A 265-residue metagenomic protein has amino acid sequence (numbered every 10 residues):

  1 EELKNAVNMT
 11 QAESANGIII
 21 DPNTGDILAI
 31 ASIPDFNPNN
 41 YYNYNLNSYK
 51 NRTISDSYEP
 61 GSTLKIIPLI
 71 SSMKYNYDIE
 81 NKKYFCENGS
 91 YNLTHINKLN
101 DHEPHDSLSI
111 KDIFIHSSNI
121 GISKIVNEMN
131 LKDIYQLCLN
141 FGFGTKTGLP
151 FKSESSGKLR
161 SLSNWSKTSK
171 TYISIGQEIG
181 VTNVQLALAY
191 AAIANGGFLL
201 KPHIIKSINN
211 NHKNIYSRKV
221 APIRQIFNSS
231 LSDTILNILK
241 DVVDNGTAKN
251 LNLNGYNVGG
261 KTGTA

Functional and structural regions predicted by a protein language model:
E1-A15: Conserved, well-ordered alpha-helix/loop/beta-strand core segments that scaffold catalytic motifs
A15-I18, P22-S62, I67-A265: Beta-lactam-recognizing serine transpeptidase/beta-lactamase-like catalytic domain environment
